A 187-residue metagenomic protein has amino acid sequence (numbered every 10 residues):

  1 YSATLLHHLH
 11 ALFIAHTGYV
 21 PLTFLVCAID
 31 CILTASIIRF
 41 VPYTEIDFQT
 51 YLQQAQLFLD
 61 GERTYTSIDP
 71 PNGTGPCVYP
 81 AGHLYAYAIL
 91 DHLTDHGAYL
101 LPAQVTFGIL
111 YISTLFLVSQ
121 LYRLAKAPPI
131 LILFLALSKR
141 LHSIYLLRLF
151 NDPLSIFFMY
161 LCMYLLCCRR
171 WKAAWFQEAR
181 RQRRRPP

Functional and structural regions predicted by a protein language model:
Y1-P187: Multi-pass membrane glycosyltransferase architecture that uses lipid-linked
